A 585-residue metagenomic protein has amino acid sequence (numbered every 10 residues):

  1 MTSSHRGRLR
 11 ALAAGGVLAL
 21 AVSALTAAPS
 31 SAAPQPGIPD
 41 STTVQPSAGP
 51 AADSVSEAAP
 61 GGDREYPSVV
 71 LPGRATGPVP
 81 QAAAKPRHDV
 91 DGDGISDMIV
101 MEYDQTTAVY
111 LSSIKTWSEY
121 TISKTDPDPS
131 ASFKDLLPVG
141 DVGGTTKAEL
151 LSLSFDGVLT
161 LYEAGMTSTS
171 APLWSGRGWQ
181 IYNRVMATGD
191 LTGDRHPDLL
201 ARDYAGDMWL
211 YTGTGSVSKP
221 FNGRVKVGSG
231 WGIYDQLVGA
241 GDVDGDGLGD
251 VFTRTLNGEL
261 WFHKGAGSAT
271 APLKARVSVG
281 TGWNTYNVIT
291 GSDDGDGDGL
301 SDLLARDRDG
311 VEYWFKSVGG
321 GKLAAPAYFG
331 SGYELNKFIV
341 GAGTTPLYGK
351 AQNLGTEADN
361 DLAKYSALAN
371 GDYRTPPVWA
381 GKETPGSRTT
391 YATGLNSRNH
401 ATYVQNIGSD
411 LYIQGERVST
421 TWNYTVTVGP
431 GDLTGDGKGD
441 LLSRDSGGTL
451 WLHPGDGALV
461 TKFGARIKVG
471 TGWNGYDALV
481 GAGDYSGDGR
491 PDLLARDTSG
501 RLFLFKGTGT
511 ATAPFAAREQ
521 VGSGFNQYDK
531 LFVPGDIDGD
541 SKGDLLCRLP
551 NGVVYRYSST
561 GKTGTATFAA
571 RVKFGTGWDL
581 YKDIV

Functional and structural regions predicted by a protein language model:
T2-V585: Trp/Gly-enriched beta-strand/coil motifs that build multi-repeat beta-propeller-like domains and related W-rich binding
